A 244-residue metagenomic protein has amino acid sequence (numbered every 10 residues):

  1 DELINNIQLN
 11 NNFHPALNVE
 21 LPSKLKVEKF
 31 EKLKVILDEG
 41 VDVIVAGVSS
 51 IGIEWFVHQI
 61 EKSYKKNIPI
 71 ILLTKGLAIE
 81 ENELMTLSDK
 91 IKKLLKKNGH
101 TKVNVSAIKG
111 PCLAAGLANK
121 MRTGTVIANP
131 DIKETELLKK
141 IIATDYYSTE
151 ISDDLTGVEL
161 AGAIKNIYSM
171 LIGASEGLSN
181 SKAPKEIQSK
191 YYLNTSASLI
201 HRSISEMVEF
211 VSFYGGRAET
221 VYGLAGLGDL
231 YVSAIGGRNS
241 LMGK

Functional and structural regions predicted by a protein language model:
D1, V41-I44, L84, E206 (+2 more regions): Domain-wide signal for the mature, well-folded portions of proteins, strongly enriched in nucleus-encoded organellar
D1-V19, L25-K29, E39, E80: NAD(P)+-binding Rossmann beta1-loop-alpha1 motif at the extreme N-terminus of oxidoreductases
K24-L33, D38-M121, L138: Rossmann-like NAD(P)(H) cofactor-binding subdomain of soluble oxidoreductases
I60, I91, E206-V211, M242: Hydrophobic alpha-helical packing residues
S63, K97-N104, R122-E219: Internal alpha-helical scaffold of NAD(P)-dependent oxidoreductase catalytic cores
L77, K109-A115, D131, D153-V158 (+4 more regions): Glycine-rich beta-alpha junction loops
L84-I91, I200, I204, N239: Amphipathic alpha-helical segments in well-structured domains
G216-K244: C-terminal substrate-binding/catalytic lobe of Rossmann-fold NAD(P)-dependent oxidoreductases
